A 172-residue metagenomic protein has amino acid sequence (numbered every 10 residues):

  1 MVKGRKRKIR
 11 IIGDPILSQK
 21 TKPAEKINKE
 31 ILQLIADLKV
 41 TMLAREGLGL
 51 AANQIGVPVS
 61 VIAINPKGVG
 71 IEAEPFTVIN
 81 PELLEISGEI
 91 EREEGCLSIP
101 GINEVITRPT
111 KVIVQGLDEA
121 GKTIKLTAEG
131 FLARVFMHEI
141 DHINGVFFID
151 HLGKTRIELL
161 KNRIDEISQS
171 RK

Functional and structural regions predicted by a protein language model:
M1-M137, H142-K172: Active-site rim/adjacent substrate-binding subdomains
